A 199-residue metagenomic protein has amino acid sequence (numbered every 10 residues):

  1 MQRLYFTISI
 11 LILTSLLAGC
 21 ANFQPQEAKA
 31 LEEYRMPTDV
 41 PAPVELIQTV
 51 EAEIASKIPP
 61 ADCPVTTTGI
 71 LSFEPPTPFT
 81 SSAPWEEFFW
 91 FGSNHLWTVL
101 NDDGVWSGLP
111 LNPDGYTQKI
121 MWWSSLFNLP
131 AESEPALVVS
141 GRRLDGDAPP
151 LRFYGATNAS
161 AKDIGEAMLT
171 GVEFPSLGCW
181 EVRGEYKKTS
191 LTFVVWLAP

Functional and structural regions predicted by a protein language model:
M1-I8: Bacterial N-terminal signal peptides that target proteins for export
L16-G19: C-terminal motif of bacterial Sec signal peptides marking the signal peptidase cleavage site
A21-F23: Bacterial signal peptide processing site
E27-P175, C179-P199: Contiguous segments within soluble domain cores/interaction surfaces
